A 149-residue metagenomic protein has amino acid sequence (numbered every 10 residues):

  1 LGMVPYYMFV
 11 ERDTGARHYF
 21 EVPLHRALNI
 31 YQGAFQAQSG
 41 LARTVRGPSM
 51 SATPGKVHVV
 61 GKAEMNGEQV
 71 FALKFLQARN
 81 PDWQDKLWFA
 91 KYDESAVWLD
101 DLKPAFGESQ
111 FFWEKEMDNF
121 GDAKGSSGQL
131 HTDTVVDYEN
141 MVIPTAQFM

Functional and structural regions predicted by a protein language model:
L1: Short, surface-exposed basic-aromatic patches at helix termini and helix-loop junctions that form
V4-P5, R12-M149: Auxiliary Fe-S-binding modules of radical SAM enzymes
